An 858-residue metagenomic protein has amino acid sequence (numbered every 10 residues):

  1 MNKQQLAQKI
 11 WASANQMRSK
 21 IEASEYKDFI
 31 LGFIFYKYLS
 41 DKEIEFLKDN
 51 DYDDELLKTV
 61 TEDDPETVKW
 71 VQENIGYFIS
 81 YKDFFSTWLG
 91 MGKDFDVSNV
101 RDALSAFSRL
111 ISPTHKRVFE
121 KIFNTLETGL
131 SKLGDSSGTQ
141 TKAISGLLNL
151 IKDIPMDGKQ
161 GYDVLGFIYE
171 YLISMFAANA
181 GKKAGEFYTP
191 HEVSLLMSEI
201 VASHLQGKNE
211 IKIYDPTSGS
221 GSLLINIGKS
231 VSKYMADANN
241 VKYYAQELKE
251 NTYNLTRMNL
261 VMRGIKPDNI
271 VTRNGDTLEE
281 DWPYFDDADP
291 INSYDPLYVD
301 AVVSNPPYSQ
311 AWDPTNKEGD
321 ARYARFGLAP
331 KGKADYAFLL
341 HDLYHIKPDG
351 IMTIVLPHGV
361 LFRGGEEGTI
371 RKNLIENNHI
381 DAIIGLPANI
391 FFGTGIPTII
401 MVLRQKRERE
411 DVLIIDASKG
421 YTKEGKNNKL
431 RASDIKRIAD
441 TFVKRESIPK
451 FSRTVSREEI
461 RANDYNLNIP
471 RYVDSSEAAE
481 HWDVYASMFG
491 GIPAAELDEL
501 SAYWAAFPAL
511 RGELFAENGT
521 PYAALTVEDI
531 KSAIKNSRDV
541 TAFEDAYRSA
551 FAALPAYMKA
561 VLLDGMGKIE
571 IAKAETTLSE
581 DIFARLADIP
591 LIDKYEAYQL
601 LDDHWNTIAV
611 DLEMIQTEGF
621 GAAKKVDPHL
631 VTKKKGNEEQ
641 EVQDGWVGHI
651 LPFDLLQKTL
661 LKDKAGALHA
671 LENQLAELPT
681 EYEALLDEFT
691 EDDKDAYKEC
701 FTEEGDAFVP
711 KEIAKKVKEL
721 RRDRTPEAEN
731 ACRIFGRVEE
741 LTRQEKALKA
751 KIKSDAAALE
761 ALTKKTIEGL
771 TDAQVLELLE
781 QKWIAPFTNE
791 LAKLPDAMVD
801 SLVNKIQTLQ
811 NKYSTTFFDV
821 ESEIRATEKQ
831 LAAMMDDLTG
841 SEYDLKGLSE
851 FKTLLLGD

Functional and structural regions predicted by a protein language model:
M1-V201, V271-N274, G385-A388, V412 (+5 more regions): Non-catalytic, mostly N-terminal accessory regions of nucleic-acid modification and defense proteins
K9-I10, Q16, E22-Y38, P330-L403 (+1 more regions): Conserved Class I SAM-dependent methyltransferase catalytic core
S137, G158, F187, T217 (+14 more regions): Hydrophobic alpha-helical scaffolding
N179, E186, I291-Y294, L343-H345 (+4 more regions): Replace "in large, NTP-powered and nucleic-acid-processing enzymes" with "in large, NTP-powered factors and other
K183-S304, S309-D313, D320-F326, P330 (+4 more regions): Conserved S-adenosyl-L-methionine
L260, K317-D320, G368-R371, T398-I400 (+2 more regions): Short secondary-structure boundary/capping segments
Y298-V299, Y323, K333-D335, D349-I351 (+6 more regions): Active-site lining segments that contact anionic ligands and/or coordinate catalytic metals
I400-D440: Conserved P-loop NTPase
